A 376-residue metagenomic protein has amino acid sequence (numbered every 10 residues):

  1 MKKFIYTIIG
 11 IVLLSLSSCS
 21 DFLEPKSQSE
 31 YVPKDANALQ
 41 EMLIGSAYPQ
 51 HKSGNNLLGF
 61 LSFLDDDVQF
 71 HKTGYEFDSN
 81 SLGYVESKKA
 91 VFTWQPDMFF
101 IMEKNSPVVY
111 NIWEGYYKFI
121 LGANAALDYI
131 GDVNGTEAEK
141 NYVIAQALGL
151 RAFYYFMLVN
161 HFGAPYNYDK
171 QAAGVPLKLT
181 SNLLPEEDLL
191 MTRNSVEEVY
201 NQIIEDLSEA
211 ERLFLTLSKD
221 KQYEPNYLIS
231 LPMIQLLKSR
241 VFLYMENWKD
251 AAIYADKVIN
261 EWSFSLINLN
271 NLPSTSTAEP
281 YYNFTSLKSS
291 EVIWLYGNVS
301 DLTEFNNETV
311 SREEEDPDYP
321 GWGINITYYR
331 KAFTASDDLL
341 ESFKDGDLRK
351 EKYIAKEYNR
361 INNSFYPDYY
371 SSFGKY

Functional and structural regions predicted by a protein language model:
M1-S29: Bacterial Sec-dependent N-terminal signal peptides
C19-K72, A255, D316-G321, L339-K344 (+2 more regions): Membrane-proximal, proline-rich intrinsically disordered regions
S29-K34, D65-F70, F162-Q171, V175 (+1 more regions): Short, surface-exposed recognition loops and adjoining beta-strand edges that mediate ligand/DNA contacts, enriched
E86-F162, N194-E197, E211-L215: Conserved, well-structured interaction surfaces
I120-A123, Y200, L207, A255 (+1 more regions): Inward-facing hydrophobic residues that define packing positions of alpha-helical scaffold repeats
H161-N201: Short coil/linker segments at helix-helix boundaries
T192, E341-Y376: Flexible, polar/acidic helix-loop-strand segments at domain edges
